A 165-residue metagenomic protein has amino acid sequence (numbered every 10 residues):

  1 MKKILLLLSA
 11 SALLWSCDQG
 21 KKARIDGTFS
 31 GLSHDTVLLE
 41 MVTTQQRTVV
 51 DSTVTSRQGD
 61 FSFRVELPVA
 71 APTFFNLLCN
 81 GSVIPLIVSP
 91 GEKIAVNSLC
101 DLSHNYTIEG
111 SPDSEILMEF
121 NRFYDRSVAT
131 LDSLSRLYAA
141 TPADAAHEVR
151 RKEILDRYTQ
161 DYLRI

Functional and structural regions predicted by a protein language model:
I4-L13: Sec-dependent N-terminal signal peptides
C17-I165: A non-transmembrane, solvent-exposed segment enriched in polar/low-complexity residues
